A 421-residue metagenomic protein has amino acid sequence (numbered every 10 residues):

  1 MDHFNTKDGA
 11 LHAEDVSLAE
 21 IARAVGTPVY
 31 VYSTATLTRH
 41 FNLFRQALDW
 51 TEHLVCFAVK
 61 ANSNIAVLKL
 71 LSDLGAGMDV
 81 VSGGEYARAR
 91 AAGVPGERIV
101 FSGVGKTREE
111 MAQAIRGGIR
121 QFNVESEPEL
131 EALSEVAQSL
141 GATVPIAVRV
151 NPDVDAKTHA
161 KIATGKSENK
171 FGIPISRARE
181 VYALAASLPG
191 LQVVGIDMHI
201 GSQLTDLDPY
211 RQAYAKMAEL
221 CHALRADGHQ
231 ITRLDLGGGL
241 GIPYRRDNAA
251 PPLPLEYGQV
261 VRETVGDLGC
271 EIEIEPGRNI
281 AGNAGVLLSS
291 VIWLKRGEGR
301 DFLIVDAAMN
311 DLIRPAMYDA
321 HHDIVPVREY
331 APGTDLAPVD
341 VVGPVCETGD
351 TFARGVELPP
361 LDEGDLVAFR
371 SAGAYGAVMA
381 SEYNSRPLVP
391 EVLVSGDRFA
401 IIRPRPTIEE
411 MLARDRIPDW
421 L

Functional and structural regions predicted by a protein language model:
M1-P145, A183, L188-Q192, E219-H222 (+2 more regions): A charged N-terminal "starter" segment
F4, L11-A13, F171, V341 (+2 more regions): Short clusters of hydrophobic/aromatic residues that line enzyme substrate/ligand-binding pockets
A58, P145-N151, D197-H199, D235-G237 (+2 more regions): Short beta-strand segments
A61-S63, G84-E85, G105-K106, S126-P128 (+7 more regions): Active-site-proximal loop/turn and secondary-structure-junction residues that shape catalytic pockets, frequently
V67-L68, A91, M111-R116, L133-V136 (+6 more regions): Short acidic, glycine/serine/threonine-rich loops at helix termini
D79-V80, N123, A147, D197 (+2 more regions): Conserved beta-strand positions in the central sheet of alpha/beta enzyme cores
P152-W293, L358, N384-R386, S395: Active-site loop/helix belt of alpha/beta enzymes
V260, D267-L421: Charged (often Lys/Glu-rich) extended helix/loop segments that serve as interaction or gating elements
